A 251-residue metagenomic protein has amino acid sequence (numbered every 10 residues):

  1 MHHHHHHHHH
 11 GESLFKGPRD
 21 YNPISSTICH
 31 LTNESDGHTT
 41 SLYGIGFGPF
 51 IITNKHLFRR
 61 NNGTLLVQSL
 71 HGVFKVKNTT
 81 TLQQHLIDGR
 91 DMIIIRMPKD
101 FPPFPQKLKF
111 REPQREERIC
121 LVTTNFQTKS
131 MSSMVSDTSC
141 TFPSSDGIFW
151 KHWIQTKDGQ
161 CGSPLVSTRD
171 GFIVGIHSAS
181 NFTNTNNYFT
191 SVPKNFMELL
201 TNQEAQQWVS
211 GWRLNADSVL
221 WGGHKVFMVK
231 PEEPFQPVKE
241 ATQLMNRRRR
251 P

Functional and structural regions predicted by a protein language model:
M1-I45, F227-E240, L244-R250: Protease-domain processing segments flanking chymotrypsin-fold serine proteases, especially trypsin-like
D20-D36, P98-Q106, Q127-N215: Active-site region of chymotrypsin-like
P23-N33, I45-G48, I52-G147, S167-R169: Serine endopeptidase catalytic core focused on the charge-relay Asp
T39, V73-K75, I173: Short, solvent-exposed loop/turn motifs
T39-S41, F50, W153: Non-catalytic effector/regulatory segments
S41, M92, Q160-G162: Conserved positions at the start
L42, N54, V76, I176 (+2 more regions): Short capping micro-motif at the N-terminus of alpha-helices
L200-T242: Cysteine/selenocysteine-centered motifs that mediate thiol-based redox chemistry or coordinate metal-sulfur cofactors
